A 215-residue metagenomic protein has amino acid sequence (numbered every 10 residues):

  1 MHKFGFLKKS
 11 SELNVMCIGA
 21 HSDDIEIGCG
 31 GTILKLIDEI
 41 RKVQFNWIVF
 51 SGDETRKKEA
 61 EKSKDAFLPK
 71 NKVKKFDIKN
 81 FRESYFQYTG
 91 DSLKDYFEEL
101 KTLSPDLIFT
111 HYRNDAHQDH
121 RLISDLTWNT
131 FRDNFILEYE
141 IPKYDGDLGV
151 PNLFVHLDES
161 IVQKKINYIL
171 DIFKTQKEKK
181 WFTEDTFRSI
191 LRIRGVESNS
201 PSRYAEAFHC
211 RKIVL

Functional and structural regions predicted by a protein language model:
M1-K143, G149, T186, I190-N199 (+1 more regions): Active-site beta-strand->loop->alpha-helix modules in alpha/beta enzyme cores, enriched in Gly/His/Asp(Glu)
S63-L68, H156, Y168-T175, I190: Helix-loop "lid/cap" segments that line or gate small-molecule binding pockets
Y112-D119, L157, I161, K179: Short, well-structured alpha-helical patches and their helix-loop capping segments that border functional surfaces
K143-Y144, I213: Short polar/acidic secondary-structure junctions
D145-S160: Phosphate-binding/catalytic loops
S160-T186: A charged, well-structured terminal subsegment
F182, N199-R203: Alpha-helix N-cap and coil->helix boundary residues
S202-L215: Short, amphipathic C-terminal "tail helix"
